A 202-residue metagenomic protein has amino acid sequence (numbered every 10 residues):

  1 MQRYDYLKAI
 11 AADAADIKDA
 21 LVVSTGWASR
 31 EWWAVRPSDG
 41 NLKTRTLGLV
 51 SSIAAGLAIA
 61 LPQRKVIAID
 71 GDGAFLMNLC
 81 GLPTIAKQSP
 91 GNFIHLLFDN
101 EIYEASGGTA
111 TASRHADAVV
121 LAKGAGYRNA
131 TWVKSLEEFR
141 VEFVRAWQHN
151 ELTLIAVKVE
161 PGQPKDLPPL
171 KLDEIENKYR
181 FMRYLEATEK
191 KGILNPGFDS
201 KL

Functional and structural regions predicted by a protein language model:
M1-L47: Active-site diphosphate/adenylate-binding microenvironment
R3-D5, P37, H149-L202: Glycine/aspartate-rich loop-and-adjacent alpha/beta segment that forms the canonical ThDP
D19-L21, R64-A68, F93, H149-V157: Generic beta-sheet signal
A20-T25, L42-K43, A68, T131-K134 (+1 more regions): General beta-strand structural signal in soluble alpha/beta enzymes
T25-A28, N100-I102, K158-Q163: Glycine-rich beta-alpha junction loops
R30-E101: Thiamine diphosphate
W32-R36, S106-A110, D166-L170: Short acidic, glycine/serine/threonine-rich loops at helix termini
T109-R145: Conserved thiamine diphosphate
